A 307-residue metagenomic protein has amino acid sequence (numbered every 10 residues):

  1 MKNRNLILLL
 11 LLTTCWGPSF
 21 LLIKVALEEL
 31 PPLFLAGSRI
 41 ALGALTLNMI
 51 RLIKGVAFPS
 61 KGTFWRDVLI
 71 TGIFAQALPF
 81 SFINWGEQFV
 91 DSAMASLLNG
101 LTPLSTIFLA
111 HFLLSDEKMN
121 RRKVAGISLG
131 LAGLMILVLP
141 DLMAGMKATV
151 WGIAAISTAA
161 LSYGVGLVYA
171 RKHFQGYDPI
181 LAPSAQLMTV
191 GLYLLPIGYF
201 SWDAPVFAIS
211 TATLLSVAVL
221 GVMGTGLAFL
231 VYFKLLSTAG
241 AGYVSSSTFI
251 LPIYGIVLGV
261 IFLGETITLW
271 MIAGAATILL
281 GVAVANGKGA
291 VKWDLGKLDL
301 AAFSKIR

Functional and structural regions predicted by a protein language model:
M1-N5, E29-L33, G37, S60-R66 (+3 more regions): Juxtamembrane helix-entry segments on the extracytoplasmic side of multipass membrane proteins
C15, S19-F20, N48-N99, M135-I136 (+1 more regions): Specific transmembrane alpha-helical segments of multi-pass solute transporters/efflux pumps, especially DMT/EamA
G17, L21, N48, G72-A77 (+9 more regions): Hydrophobic/small/kink-forming positions within alpha-helical transmembrane segments of polytopic membrane proteins
A26, L35, R39, G86 (+8 more regions): Hydrophobic/aromatic residues within transmembrane alpha-helices of multi-pass small-molecule transporters
A36-S38, Q76, A95-L101, V168-L192 (+2 more regions): Helix-helix packing/entry segments at the starts of transmembrane helices
L47, L109, R122-D141, L194 (+3 more regions): Hydrophobic transmembrane alpha-helices of multi-pass small-molecule transport proteins
L47, T106-F108, F112, A144-W202 (+3 more regions): Transmembrane alpha-helical segments that form core, pore/gating elements of small-molecule transporters/exporters
I50-F58, P103-A125, I253-A273: C-terminal transmembrane-helix exit sites in multi-pass transporters
